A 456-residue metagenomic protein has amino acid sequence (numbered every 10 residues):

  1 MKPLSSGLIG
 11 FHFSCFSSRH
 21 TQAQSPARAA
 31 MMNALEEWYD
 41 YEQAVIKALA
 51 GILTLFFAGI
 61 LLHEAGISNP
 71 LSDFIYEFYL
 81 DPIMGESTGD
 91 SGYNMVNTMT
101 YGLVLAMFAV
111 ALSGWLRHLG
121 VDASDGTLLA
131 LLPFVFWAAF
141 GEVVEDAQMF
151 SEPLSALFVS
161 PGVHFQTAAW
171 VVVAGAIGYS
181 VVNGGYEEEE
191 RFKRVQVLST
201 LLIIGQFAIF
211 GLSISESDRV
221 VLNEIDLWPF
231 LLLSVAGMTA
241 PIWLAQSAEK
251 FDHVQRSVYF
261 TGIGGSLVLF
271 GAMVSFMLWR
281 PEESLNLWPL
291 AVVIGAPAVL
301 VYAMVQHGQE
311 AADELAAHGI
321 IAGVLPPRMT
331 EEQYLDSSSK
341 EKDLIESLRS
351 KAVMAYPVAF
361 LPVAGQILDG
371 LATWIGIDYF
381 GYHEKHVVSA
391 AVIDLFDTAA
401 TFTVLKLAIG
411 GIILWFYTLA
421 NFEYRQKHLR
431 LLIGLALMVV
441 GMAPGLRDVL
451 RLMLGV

Functional and structural regions predicted by a protein language model:
M1-M31: N-terminal amphipathic/basic-hydrophobic helices that include classical n-h-c signal peptides and signal-anchor
C15-F16, P26-V456: Charge-biased, low-complexity intrinsically disordered regions
